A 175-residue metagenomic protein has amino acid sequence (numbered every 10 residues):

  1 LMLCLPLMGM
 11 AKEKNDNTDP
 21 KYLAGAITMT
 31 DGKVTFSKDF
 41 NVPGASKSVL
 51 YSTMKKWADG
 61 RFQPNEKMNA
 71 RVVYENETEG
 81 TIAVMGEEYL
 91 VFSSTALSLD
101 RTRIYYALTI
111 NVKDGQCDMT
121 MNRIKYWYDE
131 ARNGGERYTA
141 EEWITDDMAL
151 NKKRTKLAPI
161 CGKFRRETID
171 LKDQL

Functional and structural regions predicted by a protein language model:
M2-M10: Hydrophobic h-region of N-terminal signal peptides that target proteins for export in Gram-negative bacteria
M10-L175: Ser/Thr-rich, low-complexity intrinsically disordered terminal regions
